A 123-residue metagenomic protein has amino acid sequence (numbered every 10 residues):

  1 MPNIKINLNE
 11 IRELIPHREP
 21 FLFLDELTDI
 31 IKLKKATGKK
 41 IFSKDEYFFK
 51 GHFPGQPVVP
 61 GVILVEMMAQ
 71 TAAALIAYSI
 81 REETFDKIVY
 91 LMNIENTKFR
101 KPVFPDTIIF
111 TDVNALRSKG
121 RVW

Functional and structural regions predicted by a protein language model:
P2-K5, A72-L116: Hydrophobic beta-strand-centered segment that forms part of the acyl-chain substrate-binding groove
P2-T28: Flexible, low-complexity linker/boundary loops enriched in proline and small hydrophobic residues that flank enzymatic
R12, G55, F99-K101: Beta-strand-rich interaction surfaces with strong enrichment in secreted/lumenal proteins
R18-V59: Catalytic strand-loop segment that frames the active site of acyl-thioester-processing enzymes
F21-F23, I109-F110, W123: Hydrophobic core residues within well-ordered beta-strands of beta-rich domains
I31-K34, R117-V122: Short, conserved beta-turn/loop elements at beta-strand boundaries and strand-helix junctions
G51-P60, L64-A74, L91-M92: Compact, glycine-rich, soluble single-domain proteins
